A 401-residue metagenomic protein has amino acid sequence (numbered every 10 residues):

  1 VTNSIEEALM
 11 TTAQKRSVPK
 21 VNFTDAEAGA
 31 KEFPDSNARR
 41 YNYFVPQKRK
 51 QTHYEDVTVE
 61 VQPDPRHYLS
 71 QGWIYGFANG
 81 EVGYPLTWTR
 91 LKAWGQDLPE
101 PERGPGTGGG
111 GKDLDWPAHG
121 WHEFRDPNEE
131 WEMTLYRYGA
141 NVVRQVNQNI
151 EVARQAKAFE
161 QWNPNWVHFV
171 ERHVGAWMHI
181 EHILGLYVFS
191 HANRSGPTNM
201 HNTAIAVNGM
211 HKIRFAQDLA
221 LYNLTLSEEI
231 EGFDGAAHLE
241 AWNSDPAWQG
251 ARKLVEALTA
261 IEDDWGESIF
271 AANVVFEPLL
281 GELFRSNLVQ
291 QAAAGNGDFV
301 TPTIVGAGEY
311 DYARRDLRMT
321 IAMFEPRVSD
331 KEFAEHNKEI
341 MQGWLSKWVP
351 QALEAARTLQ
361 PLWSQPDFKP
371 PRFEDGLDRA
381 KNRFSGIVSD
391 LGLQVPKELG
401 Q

Functional and structural regions predicted by a protein language model:
T2-I180, D330-Q401: Terminal targeting/low-complexity segments that flank the catalytic cores of oxidoreductases
Y75-G80, P164-G196, D263-Q291: Alpha-helical bundle segments that constitute or directly flank the non-heme di-iron/ferroxidase center
W116, G120-E123, F169-V174, P197-I213 (+3 more regions): Alpha-helical scaffold segments that form or flank carboxylate-/histidine-based iron centers
V152-H173, F233-V274, K331-K338: Acidic/His metal-coordination segments adjacent to aromatic residues that form catalytic metal sites in metalloenzymes
Q161-S244: Long, hydrophobic, well-ordered secondary-structure blocks that form the structural core and pocket-lining surfaces
M178-E181, K212, E262-L288, Y310-A313 (+3 more regions): Extended alpha-helical coiled-coil scaffold domains characteristic of the BAR superfamily
F189-A204, L224-G232, T259-E267, S286-A307 (+2 more regions): Inter-helical turn/loop segments and adjacent helix faces that build the functional surface of alpha-helical bundle
V207-T225, L279, G308-M323, Q351: Alpha-helical scaffold segments in carbohydrate-active enzymes
